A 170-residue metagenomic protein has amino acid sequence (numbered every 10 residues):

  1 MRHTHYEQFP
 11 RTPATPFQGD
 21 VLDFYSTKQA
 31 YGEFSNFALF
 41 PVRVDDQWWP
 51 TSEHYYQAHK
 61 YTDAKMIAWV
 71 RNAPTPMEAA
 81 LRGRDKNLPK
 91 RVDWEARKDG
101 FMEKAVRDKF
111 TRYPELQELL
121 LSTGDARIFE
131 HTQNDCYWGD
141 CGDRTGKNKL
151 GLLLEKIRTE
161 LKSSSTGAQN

Functional and structural regions predicted by a protein language model:
M1-N170: Charged, low-complexity intrinsically disordered segments
